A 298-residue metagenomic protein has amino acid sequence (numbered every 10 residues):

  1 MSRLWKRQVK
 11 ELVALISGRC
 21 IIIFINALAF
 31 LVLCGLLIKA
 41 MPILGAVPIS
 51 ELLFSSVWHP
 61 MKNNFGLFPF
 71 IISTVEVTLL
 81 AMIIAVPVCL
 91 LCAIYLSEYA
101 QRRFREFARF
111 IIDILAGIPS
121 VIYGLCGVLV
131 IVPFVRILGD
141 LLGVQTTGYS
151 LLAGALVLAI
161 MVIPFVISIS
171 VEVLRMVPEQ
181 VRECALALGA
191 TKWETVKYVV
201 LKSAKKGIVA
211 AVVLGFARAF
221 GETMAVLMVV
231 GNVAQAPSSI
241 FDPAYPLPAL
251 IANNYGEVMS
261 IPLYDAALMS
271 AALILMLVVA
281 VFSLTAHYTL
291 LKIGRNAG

Functional and structural regions predicted by a protein language model:
S2-I16, I38-A81, Q101-R102, N253-A266: Periplasmic/extracellular loop-to-transmembrane helix junction in inner-membrane transport proteins
K6, A81-I112, P133, A286-R295: Transmembrane-helix boundary motif in ABC transporter permease subunits
A46-F65, G124-I160: Membrane-interfacial helix termini and adjacent extracytoplasmic/periplasmic loops of multi-pass transporters
L67-Y95, V212, V281: Transmembrane alpha-helix signature in integral membrane proteins
I84, L90-Y95, E106, Q145-A187 (+2 more regions): Membrane-cytosol interface at the C-terminal ends of specific transmembrane alpha-helices in multi-pass membrane
F110, I114, I169-S170, L186 (+1 more regions): Transmembrane alpha-helices
V171-E179, L186, G256-G298: C-terminal transmembrane helix and the adjacent membrane-cytosol boundary/short C-terminal tail of inner/organellar
V226-M276: Interhelical loop and adjacent transmembrane-helix boundary motif in polytopic membrane transport permeases
